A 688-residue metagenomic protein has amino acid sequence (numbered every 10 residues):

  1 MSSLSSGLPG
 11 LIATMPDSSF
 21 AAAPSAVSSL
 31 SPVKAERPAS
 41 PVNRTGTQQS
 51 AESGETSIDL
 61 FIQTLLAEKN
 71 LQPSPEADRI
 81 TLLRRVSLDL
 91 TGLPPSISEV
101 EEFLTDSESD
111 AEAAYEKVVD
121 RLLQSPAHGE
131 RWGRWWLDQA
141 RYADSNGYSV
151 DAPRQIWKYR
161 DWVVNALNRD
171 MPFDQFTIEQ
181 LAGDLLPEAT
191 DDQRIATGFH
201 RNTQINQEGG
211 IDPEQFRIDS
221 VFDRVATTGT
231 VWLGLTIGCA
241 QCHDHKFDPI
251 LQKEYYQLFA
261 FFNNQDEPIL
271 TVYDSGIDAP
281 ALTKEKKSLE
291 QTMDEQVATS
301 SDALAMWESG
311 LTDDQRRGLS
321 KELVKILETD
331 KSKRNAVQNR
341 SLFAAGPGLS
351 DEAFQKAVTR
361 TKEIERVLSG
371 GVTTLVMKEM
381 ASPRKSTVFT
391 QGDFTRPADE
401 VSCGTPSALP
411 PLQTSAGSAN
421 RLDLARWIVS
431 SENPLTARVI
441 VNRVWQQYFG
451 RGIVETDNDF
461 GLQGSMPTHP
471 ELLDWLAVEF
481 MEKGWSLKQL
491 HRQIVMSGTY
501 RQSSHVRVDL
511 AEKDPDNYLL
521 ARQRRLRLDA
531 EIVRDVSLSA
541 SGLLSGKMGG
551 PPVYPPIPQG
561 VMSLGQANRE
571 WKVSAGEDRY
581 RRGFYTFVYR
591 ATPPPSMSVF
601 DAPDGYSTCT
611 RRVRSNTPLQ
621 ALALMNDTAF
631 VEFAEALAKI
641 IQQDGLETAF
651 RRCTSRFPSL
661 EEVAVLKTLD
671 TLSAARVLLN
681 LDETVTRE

Functional and structural regions predicted by a protein language model:
M1-A13: Bacterial N-terminal signal peptides
G10-M15, A21-Q49, N168-R169, F173-F222 (+3 more regions): Post-cleavage N-terminal segment of exported redox proteins
V33, R37-E55, Q207-V221, N264-T312 (+4 more regions): Electron-transfer interface patches adjacent to heme c in soluble/periplasmic c-type cytochromes and di-/multiheme
S40, A51-R84, D89-A127, R141-E188 (+7 more regions): Primarily short, surface-exposed interaction patches in extracytoplasmic proteins
L185-D294, M597, C609: Sequence context surrounding c-type heme c attachment/ligation sites in exported
